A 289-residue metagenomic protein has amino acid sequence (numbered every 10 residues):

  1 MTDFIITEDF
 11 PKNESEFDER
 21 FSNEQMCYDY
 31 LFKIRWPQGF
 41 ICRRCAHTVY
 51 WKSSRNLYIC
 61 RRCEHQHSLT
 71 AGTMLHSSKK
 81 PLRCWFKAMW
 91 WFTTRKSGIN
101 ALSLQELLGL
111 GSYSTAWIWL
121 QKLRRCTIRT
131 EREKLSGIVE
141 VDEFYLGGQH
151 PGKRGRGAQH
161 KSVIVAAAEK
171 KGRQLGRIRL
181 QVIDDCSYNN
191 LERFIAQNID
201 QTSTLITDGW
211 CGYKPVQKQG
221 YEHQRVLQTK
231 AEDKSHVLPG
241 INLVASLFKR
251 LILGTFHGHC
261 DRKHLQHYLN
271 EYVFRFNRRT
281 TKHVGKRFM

Functional and structural regions predicted by a protein language model:
M1-M289: Residue-level recognition of single "structural anchor" positions that define or cap local secondary structure
